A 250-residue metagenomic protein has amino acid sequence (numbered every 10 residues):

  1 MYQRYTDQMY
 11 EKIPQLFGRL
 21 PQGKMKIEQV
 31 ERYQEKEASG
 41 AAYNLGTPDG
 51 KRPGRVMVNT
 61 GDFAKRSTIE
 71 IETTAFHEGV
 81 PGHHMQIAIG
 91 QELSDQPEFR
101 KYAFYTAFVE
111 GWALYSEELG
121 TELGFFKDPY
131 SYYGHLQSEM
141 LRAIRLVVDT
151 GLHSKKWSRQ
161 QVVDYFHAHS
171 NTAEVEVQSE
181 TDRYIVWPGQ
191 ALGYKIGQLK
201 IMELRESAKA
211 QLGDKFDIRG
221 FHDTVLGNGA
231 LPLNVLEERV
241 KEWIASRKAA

Functional and structural regions predicted by a protein language model:
M1-A250: Long, His/Glu/Asp-enriched segments that create or flank divalent metal/ion-associated functional microenvironments
